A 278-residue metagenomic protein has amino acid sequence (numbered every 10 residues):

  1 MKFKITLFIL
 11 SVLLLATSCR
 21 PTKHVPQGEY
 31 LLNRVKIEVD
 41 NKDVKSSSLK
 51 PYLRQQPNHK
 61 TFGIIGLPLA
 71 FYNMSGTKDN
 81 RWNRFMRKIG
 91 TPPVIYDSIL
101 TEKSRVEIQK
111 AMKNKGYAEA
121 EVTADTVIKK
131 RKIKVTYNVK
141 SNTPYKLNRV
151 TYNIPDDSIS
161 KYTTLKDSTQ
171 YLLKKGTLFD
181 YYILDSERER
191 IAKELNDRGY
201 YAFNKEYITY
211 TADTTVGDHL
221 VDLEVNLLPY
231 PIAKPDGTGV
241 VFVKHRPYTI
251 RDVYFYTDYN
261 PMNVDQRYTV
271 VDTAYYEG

Functional and structural regions predicted by a protein language model:
K2-F3, L15-G278: Immediate N-terminus of the mature polypeptide
F8-A16: Bacterial N-terminal signal peptides
